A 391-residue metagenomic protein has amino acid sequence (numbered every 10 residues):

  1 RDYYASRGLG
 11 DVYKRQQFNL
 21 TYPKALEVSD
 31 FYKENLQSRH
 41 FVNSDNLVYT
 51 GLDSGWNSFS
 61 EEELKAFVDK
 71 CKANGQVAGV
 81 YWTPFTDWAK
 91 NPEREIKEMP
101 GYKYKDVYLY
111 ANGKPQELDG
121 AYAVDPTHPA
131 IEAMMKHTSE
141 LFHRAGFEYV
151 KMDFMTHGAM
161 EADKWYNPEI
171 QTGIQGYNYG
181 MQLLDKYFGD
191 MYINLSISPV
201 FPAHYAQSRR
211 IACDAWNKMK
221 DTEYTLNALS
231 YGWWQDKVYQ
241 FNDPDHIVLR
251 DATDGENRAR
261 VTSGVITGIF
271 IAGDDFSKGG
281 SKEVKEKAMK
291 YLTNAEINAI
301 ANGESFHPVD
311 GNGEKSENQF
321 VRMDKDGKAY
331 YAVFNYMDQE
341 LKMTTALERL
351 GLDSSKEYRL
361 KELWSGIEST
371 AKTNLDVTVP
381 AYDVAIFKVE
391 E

Functional and structural regions predicted by a protein language model:
D2-L9, Y13: Single conserved hydrophobic/aromatic residue that forms the stacking wall/gate of nucleotide- or nucleobase-binding
D11-K24, Y49-E61, E117-A133, T156 (+1 more regions): The substrate-binding groove and active-site-proximal loops of carbohydrate-active enzymes, especially glycoside
T21-D53, A145-G146: Catalytic domains of carbohydrate-active enzymes, especially glycoside hydrolases
E34-H40, P126-F154: An active-site-proximal structural segment forming one wall of the substrate-binding cleft that immediately precedes
D45-Y108, M181-D190, L195: Acidic/aromatic-lined carbohydrate-recognition and catalytic surfaces of CAZymes acting on diverse glycans
E95-P129, A133, Q175-K282: Glycan-recognition surfaces
G264-T267, A272, G311-L352, Y382: Carbohydrate-binding surface patches
T370-E391: C-terminal beta-strand-rich structural cap/linker in extracellular carbohydrate-active enzymes
